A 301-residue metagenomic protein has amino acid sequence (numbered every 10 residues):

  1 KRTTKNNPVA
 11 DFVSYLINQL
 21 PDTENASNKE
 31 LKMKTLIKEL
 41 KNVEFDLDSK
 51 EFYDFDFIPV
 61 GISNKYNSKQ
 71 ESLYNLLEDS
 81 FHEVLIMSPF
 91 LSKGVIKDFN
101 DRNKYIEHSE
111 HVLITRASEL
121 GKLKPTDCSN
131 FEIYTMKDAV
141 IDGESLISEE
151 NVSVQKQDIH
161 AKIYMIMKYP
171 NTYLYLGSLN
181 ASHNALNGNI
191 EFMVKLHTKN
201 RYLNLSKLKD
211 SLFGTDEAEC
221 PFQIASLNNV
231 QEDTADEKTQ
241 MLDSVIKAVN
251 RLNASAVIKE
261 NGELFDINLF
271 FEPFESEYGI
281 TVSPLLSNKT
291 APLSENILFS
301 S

Functional and structural regions predicted by a protein language model:
K1-S301: PLD/PLD-like phosphodiesterase catalytic module centered on the HKD motif
